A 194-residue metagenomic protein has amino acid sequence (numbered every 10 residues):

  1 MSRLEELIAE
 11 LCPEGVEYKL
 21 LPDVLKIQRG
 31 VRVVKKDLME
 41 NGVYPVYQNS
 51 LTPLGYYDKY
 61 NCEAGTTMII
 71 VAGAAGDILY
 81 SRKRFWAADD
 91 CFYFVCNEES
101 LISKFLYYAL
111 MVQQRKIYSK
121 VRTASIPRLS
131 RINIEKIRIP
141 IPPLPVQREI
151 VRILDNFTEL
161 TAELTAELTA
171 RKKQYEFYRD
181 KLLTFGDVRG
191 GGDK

Functional and structural regions predicted by a protein language model:
M1-K194: Charged, alpha-helix-forming regions
